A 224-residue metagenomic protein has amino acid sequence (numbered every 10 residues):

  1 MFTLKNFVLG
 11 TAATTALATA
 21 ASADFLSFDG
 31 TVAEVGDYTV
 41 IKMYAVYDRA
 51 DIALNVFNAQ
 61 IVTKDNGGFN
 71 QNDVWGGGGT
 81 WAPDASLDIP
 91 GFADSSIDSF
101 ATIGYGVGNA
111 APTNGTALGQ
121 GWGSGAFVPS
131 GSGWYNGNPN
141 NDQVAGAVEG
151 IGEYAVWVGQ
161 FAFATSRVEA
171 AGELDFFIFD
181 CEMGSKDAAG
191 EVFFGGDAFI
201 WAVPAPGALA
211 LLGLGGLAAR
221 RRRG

Functional and structural regions predicted by a protein language model:
M1-V8: Bacterial N-terminal signal peptides that target proteins for export
A12-A21, G215-R220: Hydrophobic h-region of N-terminal signal peptides that target proteins for export in Gram-negative bacteria
A20-Y38: Boundary/junction segments of secreted and surface-exposed precursor proteins
V32-S124: Low-complexity, serine/threonine/proline/glycine-rich extracellular segments that form mucin-like
Y38, Y47-A50, Y135-D197: Ser/Thr/Pro-rich, low-complexity mucin-like regions that serve as glycosylated stalks/linkers or repetitive adhesive
W75, G79, F194-A202: An exposed acidic His-Trp-rich patch
V203-R220: A short, hydrophobic C-terminal helix/tail in secreted or cell-surface proteins
